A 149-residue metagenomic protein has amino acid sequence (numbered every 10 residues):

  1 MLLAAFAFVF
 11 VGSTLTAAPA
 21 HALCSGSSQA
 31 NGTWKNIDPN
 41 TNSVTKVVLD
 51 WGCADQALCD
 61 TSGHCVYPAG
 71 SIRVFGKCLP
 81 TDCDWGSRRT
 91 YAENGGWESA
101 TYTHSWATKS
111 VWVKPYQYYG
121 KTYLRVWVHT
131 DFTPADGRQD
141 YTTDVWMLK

Functional and structural regions predicted by a protein language model:
M1-F8: Sec-dependent N-terminal signal peptides
F8-P19: C-terminal segment of classical bacterial N-terminal signal peptides
A20-T33: N-terminal helix-cap/turn-to-beta initiation motif at the start of protein domains
K35-I37: Short edge beta-strand/loop segments characteristic of extracellular beta-sandwich folds
N40-A92: N-terminal glycine/threonine-rich, aromatic-flanked beta-hairpin/loop signature
W51-A54, P115-T122, L148-K149: A short, structured loop/turn motif at beta-sheet edges
T101-K121, H129-T130: Acidic, glycine-rich flexible loop segments
H129-K149: Edge beta-strand at a domain terminus
